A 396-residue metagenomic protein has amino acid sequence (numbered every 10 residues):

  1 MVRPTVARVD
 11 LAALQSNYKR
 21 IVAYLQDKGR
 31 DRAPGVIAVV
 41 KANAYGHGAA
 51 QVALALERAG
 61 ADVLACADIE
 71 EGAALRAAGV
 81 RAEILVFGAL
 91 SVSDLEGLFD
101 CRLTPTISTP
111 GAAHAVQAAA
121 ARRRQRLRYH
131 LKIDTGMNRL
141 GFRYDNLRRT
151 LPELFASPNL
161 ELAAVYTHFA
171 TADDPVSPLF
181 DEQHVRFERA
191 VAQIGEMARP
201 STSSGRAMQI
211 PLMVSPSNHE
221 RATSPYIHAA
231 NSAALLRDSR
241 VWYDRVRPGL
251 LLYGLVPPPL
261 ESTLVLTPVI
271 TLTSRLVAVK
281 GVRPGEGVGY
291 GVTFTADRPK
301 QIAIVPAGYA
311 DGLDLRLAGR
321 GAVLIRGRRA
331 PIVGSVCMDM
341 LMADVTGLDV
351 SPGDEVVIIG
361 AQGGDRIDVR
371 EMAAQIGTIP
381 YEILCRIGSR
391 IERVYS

Functional and structural regions predicted by a protein language model:
V2-Q15, K19, A23, E70-E71 (+5 more regions): Active-site anion/phosphate-binding pocket segments in diverse small-molecule metabolic enzymes
V2-V9, A13-S16, G29-M197, S224-H228: Active-site-proximal beta-alpha core segment in soluble small-molecule metabolic enzymes
K28-R32, Q193-S224: Intrinsic disorder/low-complexity segments
G29-D31, L75, R122, A198 (+5 more regions): Short, intrinsically disordered low-complexity segments
G46-G48, G60, G205, N218 (+2 more regions): Glycine-centered small-residue hotspots that permit tight backbone geometry or close packing
R81, S204, Q209-P211, A310 (+2 more regions): A generic structural motif
E153, N159, A198-S203, N218-H219 (+2 more regions): Generic signature of intrinsically disordered, low-complexity, basic-rich segments and short cationic peptides
